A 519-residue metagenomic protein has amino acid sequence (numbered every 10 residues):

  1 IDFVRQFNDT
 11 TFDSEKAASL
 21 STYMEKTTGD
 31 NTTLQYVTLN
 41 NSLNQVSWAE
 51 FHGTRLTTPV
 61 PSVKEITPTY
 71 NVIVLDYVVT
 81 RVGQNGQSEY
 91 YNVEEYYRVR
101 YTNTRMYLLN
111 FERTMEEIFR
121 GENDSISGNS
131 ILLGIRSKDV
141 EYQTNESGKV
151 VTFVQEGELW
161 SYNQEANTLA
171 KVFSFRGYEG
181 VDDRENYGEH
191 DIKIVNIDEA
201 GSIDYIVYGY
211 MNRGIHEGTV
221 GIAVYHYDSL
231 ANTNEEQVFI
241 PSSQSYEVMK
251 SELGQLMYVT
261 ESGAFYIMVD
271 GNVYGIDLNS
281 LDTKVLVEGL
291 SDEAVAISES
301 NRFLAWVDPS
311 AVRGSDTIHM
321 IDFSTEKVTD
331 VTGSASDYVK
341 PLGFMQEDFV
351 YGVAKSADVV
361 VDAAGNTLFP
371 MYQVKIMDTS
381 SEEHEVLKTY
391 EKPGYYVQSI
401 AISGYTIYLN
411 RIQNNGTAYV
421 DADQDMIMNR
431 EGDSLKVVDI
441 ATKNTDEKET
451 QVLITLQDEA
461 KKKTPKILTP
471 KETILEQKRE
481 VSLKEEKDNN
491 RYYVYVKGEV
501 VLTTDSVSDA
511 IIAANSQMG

Functional and structural regions predicted by a protein language model:
I1, S42-Q87, H190-E199: Surface-exposed, charged secondary-structure patches
I1-T54, S125-T168, S174-G177, D183-H190 (+9 more regions): Core segments of small alpha/beta cavity-forming domains
E65-V79, G201-V207, F349-A354, I407-L409: A short hydrophobic beta-strand element
T69-E112: Exposed beta-sheet edge and beta->alpha loop/turn motif
N110-R120, T389-Y396: Short, solvent-exposed aromatic-acidic interface loops
F111, L169-G177, T233-S242, K284-E288 (+2 more regions): Beta-propeller fold detector
Q164-N167, D228-L230, D277-L281, D322-E326 (+1 more regions): Short loop/turn segments that connect beta-strands within beta-propeller blades
I318-M320, T329-G404, N414-L475: Extended, charge-rich low-complexity regions and/or helical-solenoid scaffolds
